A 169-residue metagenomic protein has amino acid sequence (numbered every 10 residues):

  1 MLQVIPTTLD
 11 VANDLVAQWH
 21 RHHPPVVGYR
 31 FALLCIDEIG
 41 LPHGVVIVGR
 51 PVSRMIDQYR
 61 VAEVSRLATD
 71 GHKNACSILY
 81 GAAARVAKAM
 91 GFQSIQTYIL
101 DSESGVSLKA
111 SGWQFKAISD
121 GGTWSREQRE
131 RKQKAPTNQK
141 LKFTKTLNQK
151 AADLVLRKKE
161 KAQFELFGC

Functional and structural regions predicted by a protein language model:
M1-V26: Short amphipathic alpha-helix that is part of the acyltransferase structural core
P6, R30, I36-D37, G49-Q139: Acyl-donor binding region in acyl/amide transferases
V16, Y29-V46: Conserved beta-hairpin
H20, P24, H72, K88-G91 (+1 more regions): Secondary-structure transition/hinge residues
W124-E160: C-terminal "cap" of GNAT-fold acetyltransferases
R157-C169: Short, cationic low-complexity segments
